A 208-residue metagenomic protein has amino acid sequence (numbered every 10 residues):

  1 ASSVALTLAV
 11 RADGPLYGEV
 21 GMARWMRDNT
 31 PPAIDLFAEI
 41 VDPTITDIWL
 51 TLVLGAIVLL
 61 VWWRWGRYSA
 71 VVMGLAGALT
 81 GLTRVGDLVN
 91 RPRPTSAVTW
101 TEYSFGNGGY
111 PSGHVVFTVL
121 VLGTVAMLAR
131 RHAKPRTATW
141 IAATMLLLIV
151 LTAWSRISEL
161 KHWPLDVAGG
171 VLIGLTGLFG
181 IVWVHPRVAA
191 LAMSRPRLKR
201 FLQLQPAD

Functional and structural regions predicted by a protein language model:
A1-W49, G86-Y103, P206-A207: N-terminal transmembrane-helix/juxtamembrane module of multi-pass inner/ER membrane proteins
V4, G77-V85, L147-I157: Aromatic-anchored segments of alpha-helical transmembrane domains
T7-A9, I57-W63, R156-I157: Hydrophobic alpha-helical transmembrane segments
A33-I34, R64-S69, T95, P135-W140: Membrane-helix interface segments
W49, R67-V72, A138-T139, P164-L165: Short, aromatic-rich membrane-interface segments at the entry and exit of alpha-helical transmembrane domains
W49-G55, T118-L122: Core segments of transmembrane alpha-helices that mediate helix-helix packing or line hydrophobic substrate/ligand
L54-G81: Interfacial segments of alpha-helical transmembrane regions
V98-D208: Membrane-embedded catalytic cores of phosphoryl/pyrophosphoryl-handling enzymes
